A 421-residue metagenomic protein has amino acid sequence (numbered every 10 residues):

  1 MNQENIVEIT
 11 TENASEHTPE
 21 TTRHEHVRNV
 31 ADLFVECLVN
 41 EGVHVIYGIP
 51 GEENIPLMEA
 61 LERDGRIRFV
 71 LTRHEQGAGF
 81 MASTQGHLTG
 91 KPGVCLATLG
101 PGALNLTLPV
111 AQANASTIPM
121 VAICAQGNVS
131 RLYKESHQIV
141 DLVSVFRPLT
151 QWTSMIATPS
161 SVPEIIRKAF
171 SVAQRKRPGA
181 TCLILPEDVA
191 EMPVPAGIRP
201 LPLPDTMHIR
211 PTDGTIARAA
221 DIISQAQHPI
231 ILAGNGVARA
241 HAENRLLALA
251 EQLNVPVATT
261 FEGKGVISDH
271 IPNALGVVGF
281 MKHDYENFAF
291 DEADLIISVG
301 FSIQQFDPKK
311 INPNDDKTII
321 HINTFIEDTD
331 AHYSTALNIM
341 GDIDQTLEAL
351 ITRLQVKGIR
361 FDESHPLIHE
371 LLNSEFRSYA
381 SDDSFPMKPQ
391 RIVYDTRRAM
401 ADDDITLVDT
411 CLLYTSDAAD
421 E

Functional and structural regions predicted by a protein language model:
N5-I6, T10, E187-G214, F361: Aromatic-enriched
N5-I9, I123-I165, L185, G263-L367: Glycine-rich, acidic loop regions that bind phosphate or pyrophosphate groups
R28-N105: N-terminal cofactor/phosphate-binding cores enriched in small/glycine residues, especially glycine-rich loops such as
A31-V35, V39, I49-E52, L57-D64 (+1 more regions): Active-site diphosphate/adenylate-binding microenvironment
H44-V45, H87-A97, P101-C124, R147-R199 (+4 more regions): Structural signature of the thiamine diphosphate
E52-N54, E75-G77, T98-A103, Q112 (+6 more regions): Acidic, glycine-rich active-site loops and adjacent beta-strand->loop/helix elements that engage anionic groups
A60-G65, I123, R147-L149, P193-P204 (+2 more regions): Gly-rich Lys/Arg/Thr-decorated short loops/hinges at beta-loop-alpha junctions or inter-strand turns that position
D417-E421: A short, hydrophobic C-terminal helix/tail in secreted or cell-surface proteins
